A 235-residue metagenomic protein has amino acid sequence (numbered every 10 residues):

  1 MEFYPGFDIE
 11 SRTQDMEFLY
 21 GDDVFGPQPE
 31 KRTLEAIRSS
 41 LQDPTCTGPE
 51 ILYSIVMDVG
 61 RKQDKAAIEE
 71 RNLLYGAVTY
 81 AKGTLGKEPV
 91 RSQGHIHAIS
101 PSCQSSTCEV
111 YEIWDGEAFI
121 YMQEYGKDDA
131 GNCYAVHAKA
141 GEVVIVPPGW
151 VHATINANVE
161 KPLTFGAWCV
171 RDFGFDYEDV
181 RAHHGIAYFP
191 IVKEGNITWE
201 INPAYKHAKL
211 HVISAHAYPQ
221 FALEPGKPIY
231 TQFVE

Functional and structural regions predicted by a protein language model:
M1-A138, N156-E235: Active-site region of the double-stranded beta-helix
V143-V144, P148-A153: Histidine-centered metal-chelating micro-motifs
